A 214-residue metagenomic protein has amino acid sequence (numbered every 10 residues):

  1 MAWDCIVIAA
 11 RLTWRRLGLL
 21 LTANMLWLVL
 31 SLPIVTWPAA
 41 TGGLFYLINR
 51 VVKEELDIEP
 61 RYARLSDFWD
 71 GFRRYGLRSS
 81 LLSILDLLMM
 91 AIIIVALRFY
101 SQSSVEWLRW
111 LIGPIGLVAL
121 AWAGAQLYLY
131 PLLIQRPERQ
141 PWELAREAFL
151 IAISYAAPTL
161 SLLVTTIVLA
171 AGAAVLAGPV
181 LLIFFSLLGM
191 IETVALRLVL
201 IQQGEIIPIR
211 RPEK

Functional and structural regions predicted by a protein language model:
M1-Q102, E106-L111, G124-K214: Helix-coil boundary and N-terminal low-complexity module in membrane systems
G113-L120: Small-residue-enriched core segments of transmembrane alpha-helices in multipass membrane transport and channel
